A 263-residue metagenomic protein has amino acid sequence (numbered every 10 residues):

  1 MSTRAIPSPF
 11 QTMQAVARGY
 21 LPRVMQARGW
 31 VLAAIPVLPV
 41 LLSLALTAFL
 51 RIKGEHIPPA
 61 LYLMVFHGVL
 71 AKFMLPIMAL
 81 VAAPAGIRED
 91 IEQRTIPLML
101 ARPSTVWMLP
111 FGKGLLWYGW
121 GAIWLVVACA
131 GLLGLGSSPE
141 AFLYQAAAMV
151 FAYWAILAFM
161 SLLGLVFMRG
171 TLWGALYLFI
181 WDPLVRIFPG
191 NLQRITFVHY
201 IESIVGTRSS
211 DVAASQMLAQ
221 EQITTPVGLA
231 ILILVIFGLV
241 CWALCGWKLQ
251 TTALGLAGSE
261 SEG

Functional and structural regions predicted by a protein language model:
S2-A34, G258: Aromatic- and glycine-rich beta-strand/loop motifs that create alpha-glucan
S2-T3, F10, L46-Y62, V166 (+1 more regions): Terminal transmembrane helical anchor/hairpin motif
A5-I6, G29, L41-E89, Q93 (+5 more regions): Secretory targeting signals
Q26-L44, T196: Alpha-helical transmembrane segments of integral membrane proteins, especially early/N-terminal helices
R94-L100: Short cytoplasmic-facing helical segments at TM-TM junctions of multi-pass membrane proteins
V106: Catalytic-loop Lys-Pro-X-Asn motif of eukaryotic-like protein kinases
